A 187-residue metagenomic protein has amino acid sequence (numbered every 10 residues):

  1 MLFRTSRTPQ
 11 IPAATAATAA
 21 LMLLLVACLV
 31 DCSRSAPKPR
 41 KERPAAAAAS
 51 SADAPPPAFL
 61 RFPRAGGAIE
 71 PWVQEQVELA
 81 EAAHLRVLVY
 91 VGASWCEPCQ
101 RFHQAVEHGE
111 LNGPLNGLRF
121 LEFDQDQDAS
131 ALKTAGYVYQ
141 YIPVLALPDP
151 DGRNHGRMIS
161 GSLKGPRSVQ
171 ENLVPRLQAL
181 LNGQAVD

Functional and structural regions predicted by a protein language model:
M1-P12: N-terminal secretory signal peptides that target proteins for export/translocation
A17-C28: Bacterial N-terminal signal peptides
L29-S35: Bacterial signal peptide processing site
K38-A83, A179, Q184-V186: N-terminal leader/targeting and pre-domain segments
G67-E70, V91, L111-S130: Thiol-based oxidoreductase modules, predominantly thioredoxin-like and allied folds used for disulfide exchange
A83-S94: Short active-site neighborhood of thiol/selenol oxidoreductases, capturing the structured segment around
C99-P114: Typically the conserved alpha-helix immediately C-terminal to a functionally engaged Cys/Sec in thioredoxin-like
Q140-D187: Non-catalytic, surface beta->alpha helical segment in thiol-disulfide oxidoreductase systems
